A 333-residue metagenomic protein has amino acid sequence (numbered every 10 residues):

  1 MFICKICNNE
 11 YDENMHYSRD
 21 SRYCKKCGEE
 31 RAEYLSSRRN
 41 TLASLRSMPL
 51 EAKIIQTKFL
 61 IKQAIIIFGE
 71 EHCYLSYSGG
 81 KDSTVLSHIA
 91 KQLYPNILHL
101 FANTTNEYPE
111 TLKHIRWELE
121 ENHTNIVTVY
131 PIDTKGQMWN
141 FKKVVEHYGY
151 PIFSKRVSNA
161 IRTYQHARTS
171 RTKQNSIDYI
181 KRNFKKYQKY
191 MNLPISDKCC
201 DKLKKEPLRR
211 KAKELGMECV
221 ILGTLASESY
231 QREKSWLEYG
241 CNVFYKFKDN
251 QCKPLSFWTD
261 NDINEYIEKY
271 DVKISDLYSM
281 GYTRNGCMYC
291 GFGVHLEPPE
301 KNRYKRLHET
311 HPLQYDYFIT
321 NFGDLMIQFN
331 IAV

Functional and structural regions predicted by a protein language model:
M1, S21, R284-C287: Residues immediately within or flanking Cys/His clusters that coordinate Zn2+ in small zinc-binding modules
F2-S18: Short recognition patches in nucleic-acid-associated and regulatory proteins
K5-I6, K26-E29, Y289: Short, cysteine/histidine-rich loop/knuckle motifs that typically chelate Zn2+
N8-D12, R31, N106, V294: Cys/His-rich microdomains that often coordinate metals
E13-R22, S279-Y282: Short linker/helix segments within small regulatory modules
G28-S36: Short metal-binding segments enriched for Cys and/or His
S36-E265, K269: ATP-dependent adenylation/nucleotidyltransferase module used to activate substrates
R38-L42, E71-H72, E214, F247-K248 (+1 more regions): ATP/NTP-dependent adenylation/nucleotidyl-transfer catalytic domains that generate, transfer, or process NMP-activated
